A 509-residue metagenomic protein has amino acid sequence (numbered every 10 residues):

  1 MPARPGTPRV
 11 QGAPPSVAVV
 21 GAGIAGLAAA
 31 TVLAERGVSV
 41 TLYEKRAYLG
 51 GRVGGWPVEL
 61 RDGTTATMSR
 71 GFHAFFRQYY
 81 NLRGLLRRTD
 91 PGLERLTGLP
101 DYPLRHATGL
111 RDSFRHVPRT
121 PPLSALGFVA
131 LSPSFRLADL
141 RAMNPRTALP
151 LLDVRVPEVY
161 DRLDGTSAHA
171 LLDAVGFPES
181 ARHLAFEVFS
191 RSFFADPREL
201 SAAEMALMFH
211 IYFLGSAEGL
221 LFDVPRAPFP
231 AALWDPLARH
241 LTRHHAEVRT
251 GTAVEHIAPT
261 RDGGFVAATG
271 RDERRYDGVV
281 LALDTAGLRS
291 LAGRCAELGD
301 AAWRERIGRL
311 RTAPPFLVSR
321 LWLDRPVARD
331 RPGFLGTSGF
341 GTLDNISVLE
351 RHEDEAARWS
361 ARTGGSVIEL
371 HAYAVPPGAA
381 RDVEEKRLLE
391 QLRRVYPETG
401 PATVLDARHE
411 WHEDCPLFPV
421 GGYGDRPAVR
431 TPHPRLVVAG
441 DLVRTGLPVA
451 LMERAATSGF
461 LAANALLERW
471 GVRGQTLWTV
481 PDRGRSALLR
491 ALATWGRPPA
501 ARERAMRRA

Functional and structural regions predicted by a protein language model:
M1-V17, E35-R36, L488-A509: Extreme N-terminal leader/targeting segments of oxidoreductases
A13-L42: N-terminal Rossmann-like FAD-binding beta1-loop-alpha1 element of flavoenzymes
A25, Y48, A286: Conserved Rossmann-like nucleotide-cofactor binding loop
A34-E59: Glycine-rich FAD pyrophosphate-binding loop
R61-T97: Conserved FAD-binding subdomain of flavin-dependent enzymes
L82-R83, R87-R88, L93-A203: Mobile amphipathic helical/loop "lid" adjacent to a hydrophobic cofactor/ligand pocket
M208-G270, G278: Helical element adjacent to the flavin cofactor pocket in flavoenzyme catalytic cores
F265, Y276-G278, L283-R426, P432-V437 (+5 more regions): C-terminal segments that line or cap access tunnels to active or ligand-binding sites in enzymes and enzyme-associated
